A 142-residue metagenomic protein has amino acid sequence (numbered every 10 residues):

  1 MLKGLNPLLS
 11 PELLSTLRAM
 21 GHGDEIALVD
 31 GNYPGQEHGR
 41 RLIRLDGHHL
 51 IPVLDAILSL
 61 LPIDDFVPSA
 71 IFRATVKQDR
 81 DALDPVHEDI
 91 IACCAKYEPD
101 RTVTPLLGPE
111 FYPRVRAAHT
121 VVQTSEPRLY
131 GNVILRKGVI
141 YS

Functional and structural regions predicted by a protein language model:
M1-R44: Long, hydrophobic N-terminal alpha-helical segment
L5, V29-G31, Q36-H38, L45-G47 (+3 more regions): Fold-independent oxyanion-binding glycine-rich loops and adjacent beta-strand/coil segments at enzyme active sites
S10, H49-P52, A82, L106-G108: General structural signal for secondary-structure boundaries
P11-E12, L42-L58: Gly/Ser/Thr-rich active-site loops/lids in small-molecule metabolic enzymes that frequently grip phosphoryl groups
T16, M20-G23, A56-D64, D89-Y97 (+1 more regions): Change "in soluble alpha/beta enzymes" to "in soluble alpha/beta proteins
D24-A27, R41-I43, D64-A74, R101-V103 (+2 more regions): Structural motif
P52-L58, D64-E88: Glycine-rich, Lys/Arg-enriched anion-binding loops that position phosphate/diphosphate groups for phosphoryl
Q78-S142: Glycine-rich, aromatic-bearing surface loops/beta-hairpins
